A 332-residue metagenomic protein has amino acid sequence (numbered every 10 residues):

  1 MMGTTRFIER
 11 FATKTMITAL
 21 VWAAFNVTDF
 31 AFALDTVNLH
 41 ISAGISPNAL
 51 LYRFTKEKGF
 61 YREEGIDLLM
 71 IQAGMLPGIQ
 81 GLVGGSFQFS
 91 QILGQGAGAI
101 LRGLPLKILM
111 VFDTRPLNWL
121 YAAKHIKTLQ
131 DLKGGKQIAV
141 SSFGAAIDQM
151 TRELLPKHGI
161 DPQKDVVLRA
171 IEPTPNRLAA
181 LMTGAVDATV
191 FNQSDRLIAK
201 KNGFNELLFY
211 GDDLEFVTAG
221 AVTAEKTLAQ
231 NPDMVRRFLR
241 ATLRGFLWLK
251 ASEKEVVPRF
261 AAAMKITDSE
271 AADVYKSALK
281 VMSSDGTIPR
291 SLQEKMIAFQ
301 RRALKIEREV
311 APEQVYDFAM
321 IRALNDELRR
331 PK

Functional and structural regions predicted by a protein language model:
M1-F11: N-terminal secretory signal peptides that target proteins for export/translocation
K14-D29: Bacterial N-terminal signal peptides
L34-P173, R177-T183, D187-Q193, F204-F209 (+1 more regions): Short, glycine-/small- and polar/acidic-enriched structural segments that line small-molecule recognition paths
F54-T55, N118-K127, T218-D233, V281: A bilobed periplasmic-binding-protein/Venus flytrap-type ligand-binding module shared by bacterial periplasmic
G59, Q80, G84, Q130 (+10 more regions): Solvent-exposed, polar/charged alpha-helical surfaces in well-ordered, non-transmembrane soluble domains, broadly
Q95, P175-M264: Pocket-lining segment of extracytoplasmic ligand-binding domains
Q230-R308: Secondary-structure end/capping motifs
R301-K332: Conserved C-terminal helix/tail region of periplasmic/extracytoplasmic solute-binding proteins
